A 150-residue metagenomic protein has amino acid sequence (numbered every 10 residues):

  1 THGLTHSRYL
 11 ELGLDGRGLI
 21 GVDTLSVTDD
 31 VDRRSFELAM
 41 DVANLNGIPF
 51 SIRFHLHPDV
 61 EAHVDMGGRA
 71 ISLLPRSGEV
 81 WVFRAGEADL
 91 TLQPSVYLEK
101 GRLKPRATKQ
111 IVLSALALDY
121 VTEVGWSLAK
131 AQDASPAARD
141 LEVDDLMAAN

Functional and structural regions predicted by a protein language model:
T1-N150: CBM-like, beta-strand-rich accessory domains located in the C-terminal region of large, secreted polysaccharide-active
